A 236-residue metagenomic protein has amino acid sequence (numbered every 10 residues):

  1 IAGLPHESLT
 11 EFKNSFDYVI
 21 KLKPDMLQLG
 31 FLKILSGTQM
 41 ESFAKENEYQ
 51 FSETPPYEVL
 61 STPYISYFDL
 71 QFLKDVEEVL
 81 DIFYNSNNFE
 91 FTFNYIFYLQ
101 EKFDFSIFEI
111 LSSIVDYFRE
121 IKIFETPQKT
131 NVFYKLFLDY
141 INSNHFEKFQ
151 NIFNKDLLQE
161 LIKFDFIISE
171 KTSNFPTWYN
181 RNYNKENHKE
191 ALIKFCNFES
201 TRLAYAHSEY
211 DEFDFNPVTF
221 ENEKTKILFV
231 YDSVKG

Functional and structural regions predicted by a protein language model:
I1-F105: A structural motif corresponding to the C-terminal lobe/cap of the Radical SAM core domain
E78-G236: Radical SAM enzyme core and accessory elements
